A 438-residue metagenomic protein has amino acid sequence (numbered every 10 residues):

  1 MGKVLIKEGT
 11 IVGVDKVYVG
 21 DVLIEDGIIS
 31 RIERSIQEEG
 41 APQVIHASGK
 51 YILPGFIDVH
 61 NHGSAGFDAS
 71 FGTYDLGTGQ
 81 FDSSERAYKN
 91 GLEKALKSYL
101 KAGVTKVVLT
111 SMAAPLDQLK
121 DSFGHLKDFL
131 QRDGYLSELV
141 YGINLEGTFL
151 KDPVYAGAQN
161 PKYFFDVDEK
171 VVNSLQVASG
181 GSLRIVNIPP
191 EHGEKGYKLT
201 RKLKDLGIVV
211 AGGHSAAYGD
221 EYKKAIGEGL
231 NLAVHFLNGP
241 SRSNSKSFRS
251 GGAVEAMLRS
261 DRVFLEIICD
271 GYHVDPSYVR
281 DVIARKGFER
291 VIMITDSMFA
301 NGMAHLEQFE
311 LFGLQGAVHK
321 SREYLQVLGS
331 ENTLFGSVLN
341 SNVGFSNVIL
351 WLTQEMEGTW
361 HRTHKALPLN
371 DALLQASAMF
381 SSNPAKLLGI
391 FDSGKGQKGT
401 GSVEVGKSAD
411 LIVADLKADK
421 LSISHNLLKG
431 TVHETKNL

Functional and structural regions predicted by a protein language model:
M1-L53: Histidine-rich, glycine-flanked metal-binding segment
L5, G55-I57, A211-G212, M293-I294 (+1 more regions): Residue-level marker for buried hydrophobic side chains located in beta-strands that build the well-ordered beta-sheet
K50-Q118: Metal-associated gating/positioning segment near the N- to mid-region
F71-Y88, K97-K106, P153-S179, K224-F264 (+1 more regions): Active-site gating loops and adjacent loop-to-helix segments of metal-dependent hydrolytic enzymes
F123-E146, P153-A217: Metal-dependent enolase-superfamily TIM-barrel catalytic cores that perform enediolate-based chemistry
L145, A233, V348: Conserved, mostly hydrophobic/aromatic
Q176-H305: Active-site core of metal-dependent hydrolases
S250-L265, A284-T295, N301-L411: His/Asp/Glu-enriched, well-ordered alpha-helical/loop segment that forms or immediately abuts the divalent-metal
